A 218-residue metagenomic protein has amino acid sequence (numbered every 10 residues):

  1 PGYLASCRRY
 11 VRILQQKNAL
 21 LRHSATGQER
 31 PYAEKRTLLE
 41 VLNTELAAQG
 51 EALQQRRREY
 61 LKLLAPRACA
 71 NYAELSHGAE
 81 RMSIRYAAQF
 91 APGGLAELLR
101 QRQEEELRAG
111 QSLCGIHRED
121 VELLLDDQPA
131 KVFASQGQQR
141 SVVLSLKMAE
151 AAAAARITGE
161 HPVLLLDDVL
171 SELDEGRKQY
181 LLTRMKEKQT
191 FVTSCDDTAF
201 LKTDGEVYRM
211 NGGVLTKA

Functional and structural regions predicted by a protein language model:
P1-L20: Extended, charged alpha-helical "arm/stalk" segments used for dimerization and assembly in large NTPase-driven machines
R12, E187-T190: Residue-level marker of structural boundaries
L21-Q28: Secondary-structure edge/capping motif, primarily at the C-terminal ends of alpha-helices and the immediately following
R30-V163, E172-G176, Y180-T183, Q189 (+2 more regions): Conserved NTPase motor "head" modules and their coupling/switch loops across ABC/AAA+ ATPases, GTPases, and GHKL ATPases
D167-V169: Walker B catalytic acidic pair
Y208: Conserved catalytic/dimer-interface elements of ABC ATPase nucleotide-binding domains
N211: A cytosolic small-molecule/anion-sensing beta-strand core signal
